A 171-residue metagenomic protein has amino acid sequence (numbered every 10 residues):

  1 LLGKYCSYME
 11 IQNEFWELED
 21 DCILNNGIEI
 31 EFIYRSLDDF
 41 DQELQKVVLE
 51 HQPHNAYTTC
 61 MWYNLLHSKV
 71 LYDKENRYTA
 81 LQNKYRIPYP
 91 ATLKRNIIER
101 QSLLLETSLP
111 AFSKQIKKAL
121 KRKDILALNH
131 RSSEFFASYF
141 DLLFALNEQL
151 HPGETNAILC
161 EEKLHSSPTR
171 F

Functional and structural regions predicted by a protein language model:
L1-G3, F135: Extended hydrophobic/aromatic-rich secondary-structure runs
G3-L120: Conserved NTP/Mg2+-binding pocket subregion across the NTase superfamily
N76-F171: Conserved nucleotidyltransferase catalytic core and NTase-mimicking acidic/glycine-rich helix/loop elements in nucleic
